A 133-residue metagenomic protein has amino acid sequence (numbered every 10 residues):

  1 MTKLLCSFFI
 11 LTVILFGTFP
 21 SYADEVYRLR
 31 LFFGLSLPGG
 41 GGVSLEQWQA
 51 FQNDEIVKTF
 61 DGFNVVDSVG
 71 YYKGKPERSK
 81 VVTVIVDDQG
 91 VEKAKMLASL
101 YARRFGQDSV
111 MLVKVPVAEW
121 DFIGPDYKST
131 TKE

Functional and structural regions predicted by a protein language model:
M1-L4: Positively charged n-region of N-terminal signal peptides that target proteins for export
S7-F16: Bacterial N-terminal signal peptides
S21-A23: Boundary at the C-terminal end of the N-terminal hydrophobic targeting segment
V26-L45, I85: Terminal, regulation- and interaction-focused segments at domain boundaries
G42-A50, V91-E92: Soluble non-cytosolic domains of exported or imported proteins
Q47-T59: Short amphipathic alpha-helical segments
V57-K75: Short, glycine- and small/hydrophobic-rich beta-strand elements in well-ordered beta-sheets
P76-E133: Helix-rich interaction surfaces within compact, conserved domain-sized segments that mediate assembly or partner
